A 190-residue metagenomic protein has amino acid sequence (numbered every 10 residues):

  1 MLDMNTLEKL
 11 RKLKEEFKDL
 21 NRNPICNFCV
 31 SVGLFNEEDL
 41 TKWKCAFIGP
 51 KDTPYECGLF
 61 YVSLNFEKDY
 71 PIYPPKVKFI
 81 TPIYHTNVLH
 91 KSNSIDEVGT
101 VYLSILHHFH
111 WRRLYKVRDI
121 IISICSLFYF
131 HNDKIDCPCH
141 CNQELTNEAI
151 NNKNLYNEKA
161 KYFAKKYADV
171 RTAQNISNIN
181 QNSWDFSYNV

Functional and structural regions predicted by a protein language model:
M1-L40: N-terminal leader/pro-regions and domain N-caps
L2-L13, L20, K76-V190: Domain-scale recognition of soluble eukaryotic interaction modules
L34-E37, K51-D52, H110-K116: Conserved, non-catalytic sequence blocks in retroelement Pol enzymes and Pol-derived host proteins
E37, D52-E56, D69-P71: Short glycine/serine/proline-enriched coil/turn segments at secondary-structure junctions
L40, C57-L59, V98: A general secondary-structure signal for short beta-strands and their flanking turns/coil in non-transmembrane regions
N65-P75: Proline-anchored loop/turn motifs at beta-strand termini and strand-loop-strand connectors
